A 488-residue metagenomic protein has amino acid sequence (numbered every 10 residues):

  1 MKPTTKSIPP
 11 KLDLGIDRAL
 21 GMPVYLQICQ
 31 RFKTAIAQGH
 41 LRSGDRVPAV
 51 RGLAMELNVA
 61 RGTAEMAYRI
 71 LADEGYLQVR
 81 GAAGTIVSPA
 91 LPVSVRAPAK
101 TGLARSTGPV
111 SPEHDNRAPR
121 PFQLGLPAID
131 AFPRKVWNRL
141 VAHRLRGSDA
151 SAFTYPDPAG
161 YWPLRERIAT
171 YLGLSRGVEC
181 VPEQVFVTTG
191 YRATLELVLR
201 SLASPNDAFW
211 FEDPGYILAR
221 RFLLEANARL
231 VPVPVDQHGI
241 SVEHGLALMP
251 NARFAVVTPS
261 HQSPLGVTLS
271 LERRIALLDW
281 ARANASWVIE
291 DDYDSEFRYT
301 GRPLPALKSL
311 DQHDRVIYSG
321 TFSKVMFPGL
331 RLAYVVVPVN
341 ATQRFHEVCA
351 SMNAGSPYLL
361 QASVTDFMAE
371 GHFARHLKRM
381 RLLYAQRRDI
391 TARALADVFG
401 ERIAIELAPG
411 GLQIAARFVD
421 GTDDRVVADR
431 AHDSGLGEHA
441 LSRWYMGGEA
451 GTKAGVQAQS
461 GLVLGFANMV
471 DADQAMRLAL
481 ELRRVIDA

Functional and structural regions predicted by a protein language model:
M1-R144, F153, L164, N340 (+11 more regions): N-terminal basic, amphipathic alpha-helical segments
A82, S309-R344, S356-L359: Active-site PLP attachment segment
P127, P259-S263, K324, M469: Short glycine-rich anion-binding loops that position phosphate/pyrophosphate groups of nucleotides and phosphorylated
V141, A150-N284, E296-F297, R302-H313 (+3 more regions): Conserved core of the PLP fold type I
P214-I217, S442-M446: Short, polar loop motifs at secondary-structure junctions
